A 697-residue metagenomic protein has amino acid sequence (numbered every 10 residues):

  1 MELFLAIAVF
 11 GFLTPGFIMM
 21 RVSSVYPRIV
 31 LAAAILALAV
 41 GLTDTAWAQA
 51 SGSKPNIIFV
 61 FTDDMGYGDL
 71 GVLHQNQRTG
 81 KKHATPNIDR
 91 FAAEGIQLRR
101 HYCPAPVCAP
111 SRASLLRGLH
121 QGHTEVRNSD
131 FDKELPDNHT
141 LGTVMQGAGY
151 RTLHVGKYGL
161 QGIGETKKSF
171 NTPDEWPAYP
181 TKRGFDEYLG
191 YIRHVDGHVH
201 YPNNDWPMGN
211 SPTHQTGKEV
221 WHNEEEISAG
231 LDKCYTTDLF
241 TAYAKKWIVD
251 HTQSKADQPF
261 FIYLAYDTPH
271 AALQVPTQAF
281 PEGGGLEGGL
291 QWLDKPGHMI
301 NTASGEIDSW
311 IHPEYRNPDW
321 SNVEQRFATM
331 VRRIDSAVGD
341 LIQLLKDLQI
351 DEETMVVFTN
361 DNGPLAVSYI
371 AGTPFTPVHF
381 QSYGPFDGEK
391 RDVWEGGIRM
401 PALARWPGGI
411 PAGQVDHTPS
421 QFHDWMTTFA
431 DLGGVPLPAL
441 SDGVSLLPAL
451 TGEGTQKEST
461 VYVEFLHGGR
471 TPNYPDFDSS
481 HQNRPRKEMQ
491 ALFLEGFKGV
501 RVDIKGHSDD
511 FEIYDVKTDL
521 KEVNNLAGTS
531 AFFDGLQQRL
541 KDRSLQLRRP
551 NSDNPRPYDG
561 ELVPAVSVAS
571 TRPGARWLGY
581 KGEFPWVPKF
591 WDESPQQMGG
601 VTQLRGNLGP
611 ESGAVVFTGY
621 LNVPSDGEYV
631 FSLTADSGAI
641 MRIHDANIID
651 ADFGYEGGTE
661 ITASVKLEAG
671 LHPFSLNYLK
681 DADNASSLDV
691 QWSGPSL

Functional and structural regions predicted by a protein language model:
L5-A8, P15-G16, A46, A50-P55 (+9 more regions): Long, internal low-complexity/basic segments
M20-A32: Bacterial N-terminal signal peptides that target proteins for export
V30-G41: Bacterial N-terminal signal peptides
G52, T62-K82, R90, S129 (+6 more regions): Active-site-proximal cap/lid insertion segments
S53-I58, E94-R99, G147-L153, R183-D186 (+4 more regions): Loop/turn elements at helix/coil->beta-strand transitions in domains of secreted/extracellular proteins
F59-V60, Y67-H154, L160-N171, F185-E187 (+4 more regions): Active-site segment of extracytoplasmic enzymes that catalyze sulfate/phosphate-ester chemistry
T85-P86, L115, K157, I163-K167 (+3 more regions): Polar, surface-exposed loop/tail segments that function as active-site lids or cofactor/substrate-recognition elements
R556-V630, T634-L697: Extracellular/secretory pathway-exposed regions associated with glycan biology
